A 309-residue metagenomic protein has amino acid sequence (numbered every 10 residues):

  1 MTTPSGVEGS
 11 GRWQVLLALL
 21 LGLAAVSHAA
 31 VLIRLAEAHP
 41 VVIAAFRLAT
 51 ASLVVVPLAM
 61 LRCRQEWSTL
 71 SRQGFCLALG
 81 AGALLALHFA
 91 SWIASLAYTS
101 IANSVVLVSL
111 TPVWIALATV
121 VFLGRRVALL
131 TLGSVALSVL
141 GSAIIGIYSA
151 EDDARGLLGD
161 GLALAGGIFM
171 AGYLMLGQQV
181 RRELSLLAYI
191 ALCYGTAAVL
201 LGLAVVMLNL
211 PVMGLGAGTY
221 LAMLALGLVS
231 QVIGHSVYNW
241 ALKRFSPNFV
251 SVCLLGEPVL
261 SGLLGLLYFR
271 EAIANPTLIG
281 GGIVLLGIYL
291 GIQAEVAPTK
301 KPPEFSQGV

Functional and structural regions predicted by a protein language model:
M1-F46, A51, A83, L87 (+4 more regions): Glycine-/small-residue-enriched transmembrane alpha-helix faces in small-molecule transporters and effluxers
T2-S5, L48, I147-Y148, T219 (+1 more regions): C-terminal-most transmembrane helix of multi-pass membrane proteins
W13-A18, V42-L61, L130-L140, L158-A165 (+4 more regions): Hydrophobic alpha-helical transmembrane segments of multi-pass integral membrane proteins, especially transporters
A24-H28, L32-L35, L58, L79-Y98 (+6 more regions): Hydrophobic alpha-helical transmembrane segments of multi-pass membrane transport proteins, especially secondary
A36, I43, R47, S95 (+8 more regions): Hydrophobic/aromatic residues within transmembrane alpha-helices of multi-pass small-molecule transporters
T50-V54, L107-V121, A136-L137, T196-L200 (+2 more regions): Alpha-helical transmembrane segments of compact multi-pass small-molecule transporters, enriched in specific families
V55, A59, L79, V127-S149 (+6 more regions): Hydrophobic transmembrane alpha-helices of multi-pass small-molecule transport proteins
P57-G80: Membrane-helix interface linkers and caps
